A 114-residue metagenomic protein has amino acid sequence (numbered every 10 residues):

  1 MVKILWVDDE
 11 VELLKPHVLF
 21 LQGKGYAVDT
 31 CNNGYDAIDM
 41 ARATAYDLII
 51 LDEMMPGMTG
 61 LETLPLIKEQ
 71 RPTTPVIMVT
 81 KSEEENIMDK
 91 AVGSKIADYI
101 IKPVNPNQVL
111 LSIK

Functional and structural regions predicted by a protein language model:
V11-D29: Two-component/phosphorelay signaling modules centered on CheY-like receiver
N32-D36, T59-E62: Acidic catalytic/metal-coordinating carboxylates
D39, L61-P72: Short amphipathic alpha-helix used as the core "switch/output" element in two-component signaling
A45-I50: Active-site beta3 strand of CheY-like receiver
M55: Receiver (REC) domain active-site loop signature in two-component systems and cognate sites in sensor histidine kinases
E62, E83-D98: Alpha4 helix (beta4-alpha4-beta5 surface) of REC/receiver domains from two-component response regulators
N86, V104-I113: C-terminal output helix
